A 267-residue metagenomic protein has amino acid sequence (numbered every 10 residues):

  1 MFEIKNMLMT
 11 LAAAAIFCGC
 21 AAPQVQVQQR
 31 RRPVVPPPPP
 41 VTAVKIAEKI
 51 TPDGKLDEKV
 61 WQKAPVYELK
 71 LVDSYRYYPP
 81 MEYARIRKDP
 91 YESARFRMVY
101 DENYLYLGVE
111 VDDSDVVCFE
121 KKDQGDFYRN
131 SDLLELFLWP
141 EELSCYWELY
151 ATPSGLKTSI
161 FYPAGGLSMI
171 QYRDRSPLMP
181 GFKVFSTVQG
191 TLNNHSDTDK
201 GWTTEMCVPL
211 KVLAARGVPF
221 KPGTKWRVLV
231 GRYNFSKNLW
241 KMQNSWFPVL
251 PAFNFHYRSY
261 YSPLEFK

Functional and structural regions predicted by a protein language model:
M1-L11: Bacterial N-terminal signal peptides that target proteins for export
E3, G19-A22: Secreted/luminal cysteine- and crosslink-motif detector
M9-G19: Bacterial N-terminal signal peptides
A21-K267: Structural preference for beta-rich elements and adjacent junctions enriched in aromatics
